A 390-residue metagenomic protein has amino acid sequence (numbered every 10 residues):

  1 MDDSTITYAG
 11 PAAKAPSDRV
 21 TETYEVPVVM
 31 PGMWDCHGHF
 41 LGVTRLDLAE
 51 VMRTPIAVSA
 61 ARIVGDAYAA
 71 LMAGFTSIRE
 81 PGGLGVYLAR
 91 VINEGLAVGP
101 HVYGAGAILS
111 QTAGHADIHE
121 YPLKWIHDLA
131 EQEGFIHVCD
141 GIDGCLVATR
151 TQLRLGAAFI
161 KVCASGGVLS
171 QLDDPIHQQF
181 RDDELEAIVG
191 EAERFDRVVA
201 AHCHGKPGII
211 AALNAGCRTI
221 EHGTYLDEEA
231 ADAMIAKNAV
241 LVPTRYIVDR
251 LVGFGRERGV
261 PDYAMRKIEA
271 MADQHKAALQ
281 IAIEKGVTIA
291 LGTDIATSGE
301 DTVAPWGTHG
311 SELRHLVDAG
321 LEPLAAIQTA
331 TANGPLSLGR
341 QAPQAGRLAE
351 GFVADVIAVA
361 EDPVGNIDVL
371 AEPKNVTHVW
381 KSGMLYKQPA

Functional and structural regions predicted by a protein language model:
M1-M30, A49: Histidine-rich, glycine-flanked metal-binding segment
P27-E94, T112-H119, D183, A215: Metal-associated gating/positioning segment near the N- to mid-region
T44-L48, A116, S170-Q171, I209-A215 (+4 more regions): Histidine/acidic-residue-rich catalytic or RNA/ligand-binding cores of hydrolases and nuclease-related proteins
L48-A61, I126-V147, V198-A200: Active-site mouth loops of central-metabolism enzymes
R62-L88, G99-I108, A157-Q171, V198 (+2 more regions): Divalent metal-dependent hydrolysis catalytic cores, especially in the metallo-beta-lactamase
G144-L241, R250, G255-V260, E269-I289: Histidine/acidic residue-rich metal-binding segments in metalloenzymes
R194, Y263, D273-D362: His/Asp/Glu-enriched, well-ordered alpha-helical/loop segment that forms or immediately abuts the divalent-metal
A330, L348-A390: C-terminal cap of metal-dependent C-N hydrolases
